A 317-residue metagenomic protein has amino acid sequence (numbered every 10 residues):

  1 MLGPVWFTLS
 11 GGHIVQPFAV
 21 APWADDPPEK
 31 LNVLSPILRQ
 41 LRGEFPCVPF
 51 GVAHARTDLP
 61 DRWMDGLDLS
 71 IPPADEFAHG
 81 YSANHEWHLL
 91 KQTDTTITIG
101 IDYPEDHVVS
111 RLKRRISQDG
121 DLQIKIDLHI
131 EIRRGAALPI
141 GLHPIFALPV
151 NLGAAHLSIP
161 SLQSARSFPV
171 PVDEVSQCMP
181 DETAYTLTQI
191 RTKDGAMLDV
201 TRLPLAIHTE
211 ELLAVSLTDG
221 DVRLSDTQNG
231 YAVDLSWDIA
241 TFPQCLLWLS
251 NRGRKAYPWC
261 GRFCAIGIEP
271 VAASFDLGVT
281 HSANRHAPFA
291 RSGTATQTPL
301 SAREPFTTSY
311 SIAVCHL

Functional and structural regions predicted by a protein language model:
M1-Q123, A136, H143-L317: Surface-exposed acidic/polar loop and edge beta-strand patches at domain peripheries
